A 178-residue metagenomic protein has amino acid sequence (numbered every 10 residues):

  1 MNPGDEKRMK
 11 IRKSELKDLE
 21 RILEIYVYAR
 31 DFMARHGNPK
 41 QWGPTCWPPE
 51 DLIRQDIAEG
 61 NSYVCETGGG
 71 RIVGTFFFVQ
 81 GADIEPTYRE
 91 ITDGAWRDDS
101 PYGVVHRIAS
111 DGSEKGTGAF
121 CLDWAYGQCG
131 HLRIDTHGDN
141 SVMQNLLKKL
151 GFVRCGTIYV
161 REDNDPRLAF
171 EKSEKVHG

Functional and structural regions predicted by a protein language model:
K10-E24: A short beta-loop-alpha structural element at the N-terminal edge of CoA-dependent acyl/N-acetyltransferase catalytic
D31-D51: Conserved GNAT-fold acetyl-CoA-binding loop/helix
V64, R71-G81: Conserved beta-strand in the GNAT
F77-S113: Conserved acyl-donor/pantetheine-binding loop and adjacent beta-alpha core of acyl/acetyltransferases and related
V104, Q128-D139: Conserved GNAT acetyl-CoA-binding A-motif
S113-G127, N145-K149: Conserved acetyl-CoA-binding loop-helix of GNAT-fold acetyltransferases
D135, V153-R167: Conserved catalytic-core motifs of GNAT/GCN5-like acyltransferases
D139-G156: Conserved active-site alpha-helix within GNAT-family acetyltransferase domains
